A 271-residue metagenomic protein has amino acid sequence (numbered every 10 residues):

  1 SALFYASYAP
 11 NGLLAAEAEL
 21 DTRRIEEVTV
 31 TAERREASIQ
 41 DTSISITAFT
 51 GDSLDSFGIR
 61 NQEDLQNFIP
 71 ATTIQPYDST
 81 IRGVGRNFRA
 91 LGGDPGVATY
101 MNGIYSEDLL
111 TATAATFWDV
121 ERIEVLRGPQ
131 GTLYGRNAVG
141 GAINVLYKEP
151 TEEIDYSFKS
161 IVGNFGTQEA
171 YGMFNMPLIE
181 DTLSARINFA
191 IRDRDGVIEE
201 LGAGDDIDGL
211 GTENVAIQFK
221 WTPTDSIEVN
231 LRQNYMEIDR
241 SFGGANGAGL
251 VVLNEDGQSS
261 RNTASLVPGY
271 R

Functional and structural regions predicted by a protein language model:
S1-L20: Cleavable N-terminal targeting peptides that direct proteins into the secretory/outer-membrane pathway or into
L20-E153: Acidic, small-polar-rich N-terminal luminal/periplasmic segments of exported/outer-membrane proteins
R35, G163-F165, R192-G196, M236-S241 (+1 more regions): Structural signature of outer-membrane beta-barrel domains
S38-Q40, R89-L91, L109, E153 (+4 more regions): Short acidic, gly/pro-rich beta-turn/loop elements at beta-sheet edges and active-site/ligand-binding grooves
P76, F189, L231-Q233: Glycine-rich, histidine-containing beta strand-loop boundary motifs that form or position
R82-V84, R192, R232-M236: Short loop/turn motifs enriched for small/polar and acidic residues
G96, W118-R127, T132-V215, P223-I227: Outer-membrane beta-barrel translocator/receptor signature
L210-R271: Outer-membrane beta-barrel domain signature, strongest for Gram-negative TonB-dependent receptors and also present
